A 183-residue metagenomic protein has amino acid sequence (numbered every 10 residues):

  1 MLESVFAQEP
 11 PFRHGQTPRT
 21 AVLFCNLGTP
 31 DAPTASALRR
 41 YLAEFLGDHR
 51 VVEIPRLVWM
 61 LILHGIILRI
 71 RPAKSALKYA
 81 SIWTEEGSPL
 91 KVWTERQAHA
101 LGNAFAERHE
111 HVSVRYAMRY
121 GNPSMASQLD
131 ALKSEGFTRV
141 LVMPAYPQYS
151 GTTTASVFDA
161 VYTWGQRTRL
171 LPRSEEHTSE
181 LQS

Functional and structural regions predicted by a protein language model:
M1-S179: Active-site-proximal alpha-helix that buttresses catalytic centers in soluble enzyme cores
L181-S183: Hydrophobic alpha-helical segments, chiefly the membrane-spanning helices and signal/signal-anchor peptides
